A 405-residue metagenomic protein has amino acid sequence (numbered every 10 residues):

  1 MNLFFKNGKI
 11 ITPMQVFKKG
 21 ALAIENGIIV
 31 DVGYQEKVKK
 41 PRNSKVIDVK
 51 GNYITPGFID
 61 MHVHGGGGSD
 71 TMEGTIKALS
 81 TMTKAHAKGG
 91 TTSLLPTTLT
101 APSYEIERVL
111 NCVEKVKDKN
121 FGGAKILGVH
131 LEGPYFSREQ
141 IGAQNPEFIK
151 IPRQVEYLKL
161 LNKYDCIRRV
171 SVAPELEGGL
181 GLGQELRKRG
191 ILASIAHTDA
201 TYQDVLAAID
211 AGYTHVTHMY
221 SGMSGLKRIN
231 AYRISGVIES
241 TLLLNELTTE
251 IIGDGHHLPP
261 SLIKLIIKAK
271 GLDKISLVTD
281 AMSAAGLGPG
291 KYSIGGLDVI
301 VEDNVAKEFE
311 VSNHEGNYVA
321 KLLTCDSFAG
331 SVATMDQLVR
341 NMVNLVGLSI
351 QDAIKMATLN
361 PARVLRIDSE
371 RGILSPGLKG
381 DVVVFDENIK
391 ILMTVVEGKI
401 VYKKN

Functional and structural regions predicted by a protein language model:
M1-F4, K9-T55: Histidine-rich, glycine-flanked metal-binding segment
F4, G57-I59, S194, L277-V278: Residue-level marker for buried hydrophobic side chains located in beta-strands that build the well-ordered beta-sheet
K50-R108: Metal-associated gating/positioning segment near the N- to mid-region
T75-A78, V109-C112, R153-V155, A231-V237: Charged helix-capping and loop-helix junction motifs
T83-C166: Divalent-metal coordination cores built from histidine and acidic residues
L131, L186, V216, M342 (+1 more regions): Conserved, mostly hydrophobic/aromatic
N162-P289: Active-site core of metal-dependent hydrolases
G236-I251, I267-T279, A284-V384: His/Asp/Glu-enriched, well-ordered alpha-helical/loop segment that forms or immediately abuts the divalent-metal
